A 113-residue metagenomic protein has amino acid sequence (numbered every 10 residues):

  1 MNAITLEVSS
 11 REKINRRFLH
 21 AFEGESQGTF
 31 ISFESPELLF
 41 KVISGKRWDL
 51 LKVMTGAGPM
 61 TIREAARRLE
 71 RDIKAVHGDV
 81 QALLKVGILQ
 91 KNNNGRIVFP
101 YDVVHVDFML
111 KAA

Functional and structural regions predicted by a protein language model:
M1-L19: General nucleic-acid-binding
A21-D49: Short alpha-helical segments that sit at the start of domains
F40-S44, T61, N94-A113: Short, cationic-aromatic polyanion-contact patches
G45-P59: Short amphipathic alpha-helical interface segments
I62-R68: A short acidic, leucine-rich amphipathic alpha-helix
A65, V76, V80-L84: Basic amphipathic alpha-helical segments that dock to polyanions
K85-N94: A short, conserved structural fragment
